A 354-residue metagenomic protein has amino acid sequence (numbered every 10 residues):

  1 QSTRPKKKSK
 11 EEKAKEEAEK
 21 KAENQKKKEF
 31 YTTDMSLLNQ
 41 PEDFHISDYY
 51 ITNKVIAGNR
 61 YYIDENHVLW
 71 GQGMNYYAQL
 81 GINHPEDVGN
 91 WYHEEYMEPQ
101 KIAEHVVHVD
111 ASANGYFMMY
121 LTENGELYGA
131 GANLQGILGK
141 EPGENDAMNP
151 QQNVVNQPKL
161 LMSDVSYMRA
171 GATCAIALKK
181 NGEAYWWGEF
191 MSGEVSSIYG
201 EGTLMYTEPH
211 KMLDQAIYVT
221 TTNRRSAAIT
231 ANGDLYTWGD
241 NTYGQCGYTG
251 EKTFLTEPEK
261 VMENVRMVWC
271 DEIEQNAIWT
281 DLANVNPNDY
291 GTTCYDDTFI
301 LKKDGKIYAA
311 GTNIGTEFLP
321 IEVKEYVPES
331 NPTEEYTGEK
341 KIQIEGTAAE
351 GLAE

Functional and structural regions predicted by a protein language model:
S2-K28, E329-T333: Ser/Thr/Gly/Pro-rich low-complexity, disordered linker/stalk segments of secreted and cell-surface proteins
K27-H45, W70-E98, G131-Q157, Y185-H210 (+3 more regions): Short glycine/serine- and acidic-residue-enriched loop/turn motifs that recur at repeat junctions
H45-I46, Y50-V55, S112, E272-A283 (+1 more regions): Structural signature of eukaryotic scaffold interfaces centered on beta-propeller domains
N53, N59-Y62, G71, Y116-Y120 (+7 more regions): Conserved core positions of repeat-based scaffolds
E65, M74-Y76, N114, E123 (+9 more regions): Short loop/turn segments immediately following the C-termini of beta-strands
Q100-A103, K159-M162, H210-L213, E259-M262: Surface loop/turn motifs at the tips and blade-to-blade linkers of beta-strand repeat domains
H105-H108, D164-V165, A216, R224 (+2 more regions): Short coil/turn segments at the loop-to-beta-strand junctions that recur within blades of beta-propeller repeat folds
